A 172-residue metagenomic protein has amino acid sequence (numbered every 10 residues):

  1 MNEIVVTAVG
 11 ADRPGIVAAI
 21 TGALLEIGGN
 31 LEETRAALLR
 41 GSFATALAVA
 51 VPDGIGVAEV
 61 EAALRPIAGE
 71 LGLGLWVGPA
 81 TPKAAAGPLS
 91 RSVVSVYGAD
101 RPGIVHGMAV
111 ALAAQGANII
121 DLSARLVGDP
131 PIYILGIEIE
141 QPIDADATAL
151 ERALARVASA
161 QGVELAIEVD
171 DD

Functional and structural regions predicted by a protein language model:
M1-D172: A conserved regulatory-domain signal marking ACT and ACT-like small-molecule sensing domains and adjacent regulatory
